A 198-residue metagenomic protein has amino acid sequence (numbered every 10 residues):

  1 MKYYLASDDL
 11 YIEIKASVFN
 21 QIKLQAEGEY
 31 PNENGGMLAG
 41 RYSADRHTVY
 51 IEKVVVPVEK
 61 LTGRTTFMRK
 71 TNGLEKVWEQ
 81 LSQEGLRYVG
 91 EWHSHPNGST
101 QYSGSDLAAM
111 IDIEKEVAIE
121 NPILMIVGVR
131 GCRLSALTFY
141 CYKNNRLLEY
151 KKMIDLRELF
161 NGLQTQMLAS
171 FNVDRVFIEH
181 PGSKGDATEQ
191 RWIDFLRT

Functional and structural regions predicted by a protein language model:
M1-Y88, N97-K152: Conserved beta-strand-loop surface patch within small alpha/beta domains used for substrate/adaptor or ligand engagement
I14, L159, K184: Catalytic cores of large soluble enzymes that bind and process phosphate-bearing ligands
K15, M68-T71, D155, H180 (+1 more regions): Poly-acidic low-complexity segments
G28-E29, L38-R41, G162-L163, L168-T198: Acidic-basic catalytic patches of nuclease active cores, encompassing PD-(D/E)XK and other metal-cofactor nuclease
S94: Residue-level "edge-of-site" marker
M153-L163: N-terminal hydrophobic or amphipathic helices/low-complexity stretches enriched in small/hydrophobic/Pro/Gly
